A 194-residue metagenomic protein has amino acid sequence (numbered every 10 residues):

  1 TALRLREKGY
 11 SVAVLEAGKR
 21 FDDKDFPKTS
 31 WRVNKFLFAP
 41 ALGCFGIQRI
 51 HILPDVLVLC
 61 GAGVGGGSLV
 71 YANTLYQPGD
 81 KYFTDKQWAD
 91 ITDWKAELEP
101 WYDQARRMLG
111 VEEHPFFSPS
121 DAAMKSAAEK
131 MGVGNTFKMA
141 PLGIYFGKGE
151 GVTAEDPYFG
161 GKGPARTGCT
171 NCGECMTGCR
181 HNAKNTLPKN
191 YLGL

Functional and structural regions predicted by a protein language model:
T1-K86, D90-T92, A96: N-terminal glycine-rich phosphate/pyrophosphate-binding loop and immediately adjacent elements
D93-L194: Conserved redox-cofactor binding core of oxidoreductases
